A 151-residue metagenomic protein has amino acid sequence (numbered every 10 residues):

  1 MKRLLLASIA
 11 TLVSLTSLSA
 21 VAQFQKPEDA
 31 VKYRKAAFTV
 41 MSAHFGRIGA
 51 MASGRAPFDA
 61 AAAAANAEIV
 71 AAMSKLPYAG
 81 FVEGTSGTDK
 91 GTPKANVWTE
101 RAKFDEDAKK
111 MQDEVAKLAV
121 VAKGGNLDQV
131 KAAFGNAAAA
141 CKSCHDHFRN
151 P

Functional and structural regions predicted by a protein language model:
M1-T11: Bacterial N-terminal signal peptides that target proteins for export
S14-S19: N-terminal signal peptide c-region/cleavage motif recognized by signal peptidases
F24, E28-A60, N66-E68, A72-P151: Sequence context surrounding c-type heme c attachment/ligation sites in exported
